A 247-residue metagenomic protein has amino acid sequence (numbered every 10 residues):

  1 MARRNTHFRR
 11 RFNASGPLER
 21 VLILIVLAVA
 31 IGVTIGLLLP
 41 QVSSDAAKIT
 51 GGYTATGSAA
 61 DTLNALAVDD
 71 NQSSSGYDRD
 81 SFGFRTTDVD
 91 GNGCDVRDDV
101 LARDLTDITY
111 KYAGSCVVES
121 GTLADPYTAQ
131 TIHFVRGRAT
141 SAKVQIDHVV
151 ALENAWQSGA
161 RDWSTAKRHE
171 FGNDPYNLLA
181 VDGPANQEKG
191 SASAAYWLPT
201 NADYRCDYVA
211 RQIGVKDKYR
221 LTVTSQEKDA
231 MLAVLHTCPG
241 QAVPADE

Functional and structural regions predicted by a protein language model:
M1-L18: N-terminal Lys/Arg-rich, disordered targeting/topogenic segments
A2-H7, L38-D45: Low-complexity, glycine/serine/proline-rich disordered segments that function as export/translocation leaders
V21-P40: Hydrophobic membrane-insertion alpha-helices, especially the h-region of bacterial N-terminal signal peptides
A28, S43-D45, S58: N-terminal capping/interface segment
I31, L101-A102, A245-E247: Extracellular/mature segments of secreted proteins
A47-P126, Q130, F134: Cell wall/extracellular polymer interaction/catalysis modules
V118, Y127, T131-E247: Domain-level detector of nuclease and nuclease-like folds in predominantly extracellular/periplasmic contexts
